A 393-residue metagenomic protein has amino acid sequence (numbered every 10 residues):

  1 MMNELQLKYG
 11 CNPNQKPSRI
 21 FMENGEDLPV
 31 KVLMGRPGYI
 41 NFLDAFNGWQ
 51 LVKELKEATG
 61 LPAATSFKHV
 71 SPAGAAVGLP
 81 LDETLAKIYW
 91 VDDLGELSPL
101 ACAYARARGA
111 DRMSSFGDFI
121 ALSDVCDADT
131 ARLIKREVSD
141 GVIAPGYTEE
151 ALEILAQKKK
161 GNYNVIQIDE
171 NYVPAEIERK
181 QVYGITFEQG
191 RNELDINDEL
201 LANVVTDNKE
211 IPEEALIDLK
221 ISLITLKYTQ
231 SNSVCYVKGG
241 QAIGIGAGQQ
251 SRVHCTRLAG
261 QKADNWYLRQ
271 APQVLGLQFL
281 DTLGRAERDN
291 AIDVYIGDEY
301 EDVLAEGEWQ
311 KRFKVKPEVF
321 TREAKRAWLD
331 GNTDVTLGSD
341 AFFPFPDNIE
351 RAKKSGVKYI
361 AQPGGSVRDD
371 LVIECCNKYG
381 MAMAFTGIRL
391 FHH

Functional and structural regions predicted by a protein language model:
M1-L200, A215-S233: Active-site loops and adjacent core secondary-structure elements that bind or stabilize anionic groups
N24-R36, A110-F116, G190-K209, A286-E308 (+2 more regions): Gly-rich Lys/Arg/Thr-decorated short loops/hinges at beta-loop-alpha junctions or inter-strand turns that position
E54, Y228, N265-R269, K354 (+1 more regions): Conserved helix-loop functional segments at active or binding sites
A58-S66, V165-I168, S231-K238, L268-F279 (+1 more regions): Flexible, glycine/charged-enriched surface loops at secondary-structure junctions
P62-A63, K68-A73, L79, S233 (+4 more regions): Glycine-rich phosphate/pyrophosphate-binding loops and their adjacent beta-strand/loop elements at enzyme active sites
S71, C126, K238-Q241, Q249 (+2 more regions): Active-site-proximal loop/turn and secondary-structure-junction residues that shape catalytic pockets, frequently
A73-M113, I243-F342: Glycine- and Gly-Pro-enriched alpha-helical subdomains that act as flexible, kink-prone "lid/hinge" or packing modules
D118, L122-S123, R136-I166, N171-V173 (+5 more regions): C-terminal binding/interaction regions
